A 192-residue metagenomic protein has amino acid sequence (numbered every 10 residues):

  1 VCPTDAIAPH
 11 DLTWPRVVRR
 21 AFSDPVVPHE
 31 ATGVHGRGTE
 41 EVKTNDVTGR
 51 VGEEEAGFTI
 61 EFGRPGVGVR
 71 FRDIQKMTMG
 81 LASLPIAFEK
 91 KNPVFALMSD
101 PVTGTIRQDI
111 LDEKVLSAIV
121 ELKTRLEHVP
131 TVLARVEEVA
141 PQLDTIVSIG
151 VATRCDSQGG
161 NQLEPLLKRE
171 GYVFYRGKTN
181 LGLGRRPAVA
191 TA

Functional and structural regions predicted by a protein language model:
V1-P15: Iron-sulfur cluster-binding cysteine motifs and their immediate structural context in ferredoxin-like electron-transfer
A8-L12, P85-F95, T145-A152: Flexible, glycine/charged-enriched surface loops at secondary-structure junctions
V17-E55, D73, T78-S83, M98 (+3 more regions): Long, contiguous binding/interaction regions
E55-R64, A118: Short glycine-/aliphatic-rich beta-strand segments at the starts of folded cytosolic domains
G63-P65, P93-V94: Histidine- and/or cysteine-centered catalytic micro-motif in compact active-site loops
R64-R72: Short, surface-exposed ligand-recognition loops at beta-strand->loop->(often short) alpha-helix junctions that present
V115-L122: Short, well-ordered beta-strand segments in beta-rich or mixed alpha/beta enzyme and ligand-binding folds
L122-V129: Helix N-cap motif at beta-to-alpha junctions
